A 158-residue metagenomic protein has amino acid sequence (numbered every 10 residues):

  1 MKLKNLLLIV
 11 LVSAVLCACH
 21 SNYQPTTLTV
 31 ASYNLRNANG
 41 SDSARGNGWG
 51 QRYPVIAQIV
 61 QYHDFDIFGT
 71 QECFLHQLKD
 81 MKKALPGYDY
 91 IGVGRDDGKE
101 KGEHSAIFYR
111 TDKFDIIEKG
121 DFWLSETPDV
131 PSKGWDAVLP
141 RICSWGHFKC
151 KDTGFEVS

Functional and structural regions predicted by a protein language model:
M1-K2: N-terminal secretory signal peptides that target proteins for export/translocation
N5-A14: Sec-dependent N-terminal signal peptides
L7, A18-L85, R95-E103: N-terminal, active-site-proximal structural segment of metallo-dependent hydrolase catalytic domains
I67-S158: Structured beta-strand-rich core segments of catalytic domains in phosphoester-bond hydrolases
